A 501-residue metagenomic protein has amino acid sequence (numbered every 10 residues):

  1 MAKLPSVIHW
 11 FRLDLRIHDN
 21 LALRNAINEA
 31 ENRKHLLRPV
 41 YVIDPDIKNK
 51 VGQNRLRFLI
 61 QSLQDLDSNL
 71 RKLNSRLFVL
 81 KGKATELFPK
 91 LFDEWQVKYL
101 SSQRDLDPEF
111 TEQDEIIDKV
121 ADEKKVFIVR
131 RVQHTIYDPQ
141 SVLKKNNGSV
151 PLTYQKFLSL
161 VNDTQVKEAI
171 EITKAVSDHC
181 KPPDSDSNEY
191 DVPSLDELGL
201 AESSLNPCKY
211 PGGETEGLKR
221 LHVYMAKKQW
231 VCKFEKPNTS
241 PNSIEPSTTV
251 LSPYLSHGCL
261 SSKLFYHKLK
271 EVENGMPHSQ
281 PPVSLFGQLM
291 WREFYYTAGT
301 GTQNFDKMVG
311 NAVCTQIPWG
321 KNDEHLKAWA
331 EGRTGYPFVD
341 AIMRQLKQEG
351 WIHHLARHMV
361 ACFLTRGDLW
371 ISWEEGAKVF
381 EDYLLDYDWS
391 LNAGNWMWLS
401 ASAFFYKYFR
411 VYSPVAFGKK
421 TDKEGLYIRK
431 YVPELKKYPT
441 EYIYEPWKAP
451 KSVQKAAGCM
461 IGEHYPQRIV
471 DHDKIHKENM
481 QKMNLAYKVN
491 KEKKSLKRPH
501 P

Functional and structural regions predicted by a protein language model:
M1-K174, P281, R344, V379 (+3 more regions): Trp/Phe/Arg-rich N-terminal binding region typifying the photolyase-homology
A2-K3, P39-D44, S62-L66, L91-W95 (+7 more regions): Short amphipathic alpha-helical segments, especially helix-boundary/capping motifs
H18, F58, S62, G213 (+2 more regions): Soluble or luminal CAZymes and related metallo-dependent hydrolases
R24-E29, L63-L66, I116-I117, D138-K144 (+8 more regions): Intrinsically disordered, low-complexity boundary segments flanking structured domains
R55, L59, Y210, E331 (+3 more regions): Residue-level preference for long, well-ordered alpha-helices that form the structural scaffold of enzyme catalytic
V126, N147-V313, D422, L426-P501: Glycine/tryptophan-enriched, flexible segments
V126, P246-T440: Active-site-proximal binding-pocket segments
